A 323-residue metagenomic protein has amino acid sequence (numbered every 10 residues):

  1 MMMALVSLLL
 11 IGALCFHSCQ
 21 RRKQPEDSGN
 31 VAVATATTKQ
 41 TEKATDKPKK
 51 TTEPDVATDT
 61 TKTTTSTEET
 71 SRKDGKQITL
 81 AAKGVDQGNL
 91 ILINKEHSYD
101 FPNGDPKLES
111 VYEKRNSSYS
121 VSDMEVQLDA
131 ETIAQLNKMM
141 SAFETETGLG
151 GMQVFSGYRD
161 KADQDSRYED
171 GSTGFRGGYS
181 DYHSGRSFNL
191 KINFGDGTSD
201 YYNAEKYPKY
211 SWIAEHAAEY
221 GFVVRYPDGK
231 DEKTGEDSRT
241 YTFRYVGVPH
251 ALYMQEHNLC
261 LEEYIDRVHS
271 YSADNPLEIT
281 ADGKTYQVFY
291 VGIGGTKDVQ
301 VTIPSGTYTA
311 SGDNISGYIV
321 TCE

Functional and structural regions predicted by a protein language model:
M1-S7, Q20: N-terminal Sec-pathway targeting helices
S7-A13: Bacterial N-terminal signal peptides
A13-G157, K161-E323: Extracytoplasmic cell-surface/polysaccharide-interacting catalytic and binding patches
